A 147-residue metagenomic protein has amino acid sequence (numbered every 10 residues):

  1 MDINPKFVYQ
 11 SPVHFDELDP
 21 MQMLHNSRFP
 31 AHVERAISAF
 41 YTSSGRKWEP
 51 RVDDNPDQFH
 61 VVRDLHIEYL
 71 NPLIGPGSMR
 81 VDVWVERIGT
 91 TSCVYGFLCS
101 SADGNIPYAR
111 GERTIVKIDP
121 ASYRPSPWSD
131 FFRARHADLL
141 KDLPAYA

Functional and structural regions predicted by a protein language model:
M1-S43: Catalytic strand-loop segment that frames the active site of acyl-thioester-processing enzymes
I3-Y9, P72-S78, E86-A147: HotDog/MaoC-like acyl-thioester-processing domains
P12, H66, T114: Short aromatic/hydrophobic contact patches that present stacked aromatics for nucleic-acid/ligand binding
H14-M23, F59-V61, P72, K117 (+2 more regions): Residue-level preference for alpha-helix termini and adjacent loops
Q22, V83, Y123: Hydrophobic pocket/interface hotspot
F40-C93, Y108: Hydrophobic beta-strand-centered segment that forms part of the acyl-chain substrate-binding groove
